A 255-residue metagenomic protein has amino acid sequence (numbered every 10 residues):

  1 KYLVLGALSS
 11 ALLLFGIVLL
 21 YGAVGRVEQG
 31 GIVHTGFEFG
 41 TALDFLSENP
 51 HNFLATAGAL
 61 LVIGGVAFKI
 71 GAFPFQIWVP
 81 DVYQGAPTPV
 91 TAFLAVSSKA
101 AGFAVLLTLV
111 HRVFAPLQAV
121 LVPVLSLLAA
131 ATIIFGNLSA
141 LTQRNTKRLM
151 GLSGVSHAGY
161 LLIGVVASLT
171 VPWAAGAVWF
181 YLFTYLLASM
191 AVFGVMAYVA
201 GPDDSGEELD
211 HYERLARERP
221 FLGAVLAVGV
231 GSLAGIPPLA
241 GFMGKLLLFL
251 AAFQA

Functional and structural regions predicted by a protein language model:
K1-A255: Alpha-helical transmembrane segments of multi-pass membrane proteins predominantly involved in bioenergetics
